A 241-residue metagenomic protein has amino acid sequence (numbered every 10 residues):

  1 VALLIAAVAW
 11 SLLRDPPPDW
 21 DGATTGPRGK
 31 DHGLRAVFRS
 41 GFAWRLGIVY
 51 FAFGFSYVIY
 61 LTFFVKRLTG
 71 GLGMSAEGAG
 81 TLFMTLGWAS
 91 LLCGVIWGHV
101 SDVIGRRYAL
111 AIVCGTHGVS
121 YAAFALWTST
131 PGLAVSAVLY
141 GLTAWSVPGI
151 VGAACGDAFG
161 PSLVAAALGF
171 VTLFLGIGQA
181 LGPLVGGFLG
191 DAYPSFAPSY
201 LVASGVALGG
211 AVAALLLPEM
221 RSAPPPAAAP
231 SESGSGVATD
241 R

Functional and structural regions predicted by a protein language model:
V1-S11, Y200-L216: Symmetry-related core transmembrane helices of the 12-TM Major Facilitator Superfamily/SLC fold
L12-G33, S222-E232: Flexible cytoplasmic inter-helical loops of multi-pass small-molecule transporters
G41-L92, G182: Extracytoplasmic gate region of multi-pass secondary transporters
F51, M84-W88, G115, G169-I177: Transmembrane alpha-helical cores of Major Facilitator Superfamily
L68-T69, V100-S101, V185-P194: Interfacial helix-cap and linker-helix signal at transmembrane-aqueous boundaries of multi-pass secondary transporters
A76-E77, P161-V171: Loop-to-transmembrane helix entry/capping segments in MFS-fold secondary transporters and related SLC/MFSD carriers
S90-C93, H99-A154: C-terminal transmembrane helical hairpin of 12-TM major facilitator-type secondary transporters
C155-V164, P194: Paired intracellular helix-loop junctions of major facilitator superfamily
